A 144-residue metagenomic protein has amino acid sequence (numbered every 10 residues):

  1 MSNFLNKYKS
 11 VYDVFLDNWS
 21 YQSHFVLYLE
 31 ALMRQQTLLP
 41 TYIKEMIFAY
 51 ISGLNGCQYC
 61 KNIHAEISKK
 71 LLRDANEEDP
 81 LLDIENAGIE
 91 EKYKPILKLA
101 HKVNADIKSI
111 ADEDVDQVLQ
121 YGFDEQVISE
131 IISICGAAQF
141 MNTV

Functional and structural regions predicted by a protein language model:
M1-E45, E66-K69, N76: Mobile cap/lid helix-loop segments that border enzyme active or cofactor-binding sites and regulate substrate access
K7-V14, T41-G56, E85, E125-I132: Alpha-helical scaffold segments that form or flank carboxylate-/histidine-based iron centers
S20-L27, Q58-C60, N104-E113: Short acidic alpha-helix initiation/capping motifs at coil-to-helix transition points, especially at protein N-termini
I47-L71, I134-A138: Short, thiol/selenol-centered motifs that function as redox-active sites or metal-ligating centers
A49, E91-I110, I132-C135: Amphipathic, charged-and-aliphatic alpha-helical interface segments that function as noncatalytic docking
Y59-N62, E66-Y93: Helix-adjacent hinge/juxtasegments
S109-I131: Acidic interhelical loop/turn segments
V127-V144: Preference for long, well-ordered alpha-helical segments
